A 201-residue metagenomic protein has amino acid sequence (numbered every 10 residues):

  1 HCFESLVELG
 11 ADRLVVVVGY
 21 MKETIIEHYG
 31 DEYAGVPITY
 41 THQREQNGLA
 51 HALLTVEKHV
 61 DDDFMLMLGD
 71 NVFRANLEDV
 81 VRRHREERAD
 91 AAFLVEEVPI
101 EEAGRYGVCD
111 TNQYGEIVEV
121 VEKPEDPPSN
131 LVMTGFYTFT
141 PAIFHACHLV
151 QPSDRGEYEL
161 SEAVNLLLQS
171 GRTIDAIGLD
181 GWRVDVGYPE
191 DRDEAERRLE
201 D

Functional and structural regions predicted by a protein language model:
H1-M67, V72, L77-D79: Conserved N-terminal catalytic core of the sugar/cofactor nucleotidyltransferase
A11, D61, R88-A89, R172: Short, high-confidence coil segments that cap the C-terminus of an alpha-helix and link into the following beta-strand
V15-V16, L66, A91-L94, A176: Structural beta-sheet core signal
G30-A34, T111-N112, L167-L168: Short, conserved catalytic or adaptor-binding loops enriched in Gly and charged residues
Q46-L49, I100-E101, D126, R183-V184: A short acidic, often aromatic-flanked loop/helix-cap motif at beta-alpha or helix-coil junctions that lines enzyme
A75-G104: Conserved donor-nucleotide/metal-binding helix-loop-beta segment in metal-dependent transferases, i.e., the alpha-helix
R85, E116-D185, P189-D201: Catalytic-core segments of class I nucleotidyltransferases/pyrophosphorylases that form NMP-activated intermediates
C109-T111, A176: A structural signal for short hydrophobic beta-strand segments in well-ordered beta-sheet cores
